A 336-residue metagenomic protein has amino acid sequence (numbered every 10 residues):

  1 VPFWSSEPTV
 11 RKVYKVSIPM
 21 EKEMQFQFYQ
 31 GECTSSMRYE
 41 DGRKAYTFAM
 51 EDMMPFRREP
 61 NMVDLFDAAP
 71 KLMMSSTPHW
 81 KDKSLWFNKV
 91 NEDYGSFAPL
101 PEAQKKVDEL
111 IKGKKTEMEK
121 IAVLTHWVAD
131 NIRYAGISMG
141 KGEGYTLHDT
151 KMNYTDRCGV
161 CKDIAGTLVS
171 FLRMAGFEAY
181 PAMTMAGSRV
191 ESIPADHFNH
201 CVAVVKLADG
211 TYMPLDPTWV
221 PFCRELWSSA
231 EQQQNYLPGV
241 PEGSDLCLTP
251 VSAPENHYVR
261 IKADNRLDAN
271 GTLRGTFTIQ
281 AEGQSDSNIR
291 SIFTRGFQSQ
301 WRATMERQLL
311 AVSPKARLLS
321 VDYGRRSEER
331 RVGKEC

Functional and structural regions predicted by a protein language model:
V1-G142, D268-G271, T276-F293: Secretory-pathway-linked proteins and extracytosolic
T9, D41, E102, D196-H200 (+2 more regions): Short, solvent-exposed loop/turn segments at the edges of secondary structure
F26-Y46, A182-M185, V251, S291-G324: Solvent-exposed beta-strand/loop surfaces of large extracellular or lumenal domains
Q104-K105, G140-D149, M185-G187: Short, conserved phosphate-binding/catalytic loop or strand-edge motifs used in phosphoryl-/nucleotidyl-transfer
I121-V123, A129, K141, H148-G159 (+1 more regions): Active-site-proximal cofactor/substrate-binding loop regions of enzyme domains
K162-S252: Hydrophobic/aromatic-rich core segments of domains that either
L246-T249, V259-D264: Long, His/Glu/Asp-enriched segments that create or flank divalent metal/ion-associated functional microenvironments
E329-C336: Conserved small/polar residues in nucleotide/adenosyl-binding loops
